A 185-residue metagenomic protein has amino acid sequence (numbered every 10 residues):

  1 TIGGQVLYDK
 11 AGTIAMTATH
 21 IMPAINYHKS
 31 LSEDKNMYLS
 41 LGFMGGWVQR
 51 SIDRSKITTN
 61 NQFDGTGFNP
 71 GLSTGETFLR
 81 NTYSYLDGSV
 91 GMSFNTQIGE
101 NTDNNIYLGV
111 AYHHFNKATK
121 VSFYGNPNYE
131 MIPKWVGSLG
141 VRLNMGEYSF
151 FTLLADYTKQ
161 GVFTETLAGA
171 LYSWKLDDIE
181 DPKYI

Functional and structural regions predicted by a protein language model:
T1-I185: Subset of outer-membrane beta-barrel
